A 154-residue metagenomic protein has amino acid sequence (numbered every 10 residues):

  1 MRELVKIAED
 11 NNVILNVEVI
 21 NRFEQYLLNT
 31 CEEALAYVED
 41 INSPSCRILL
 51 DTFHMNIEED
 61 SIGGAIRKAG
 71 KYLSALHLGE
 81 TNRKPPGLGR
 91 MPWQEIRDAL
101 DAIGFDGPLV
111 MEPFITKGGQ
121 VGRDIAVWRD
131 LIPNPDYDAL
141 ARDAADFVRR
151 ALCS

Functional and structural regions predicted by a protein language model:
M1-N11, A144-C153: An active-site-proximal structural segment forming one wall of the substrate-binding cleft that immediately precedes
V19-Y26: Surface-exposed cleft-lining segments at the edges of enzyme active sites
L28-L50, N56-S154: Histidine-acidic metal/acid-base catalytic patches
